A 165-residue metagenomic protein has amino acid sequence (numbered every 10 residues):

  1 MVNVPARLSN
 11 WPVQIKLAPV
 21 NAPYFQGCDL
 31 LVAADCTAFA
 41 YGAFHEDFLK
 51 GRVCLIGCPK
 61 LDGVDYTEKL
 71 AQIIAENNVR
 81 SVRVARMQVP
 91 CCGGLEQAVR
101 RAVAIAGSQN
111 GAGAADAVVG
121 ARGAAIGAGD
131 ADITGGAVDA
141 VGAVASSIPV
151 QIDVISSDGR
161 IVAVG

Functional and structural regions predicted by a protein language model:
M1-G123, G142-G165: Iron-sulfur-associated redox domains of electron-transfer enzymes in respiratory and anaerobic energy metabolism
A121-A125, A131-A140: Short linear motifs in low-complexity or flexible loops
